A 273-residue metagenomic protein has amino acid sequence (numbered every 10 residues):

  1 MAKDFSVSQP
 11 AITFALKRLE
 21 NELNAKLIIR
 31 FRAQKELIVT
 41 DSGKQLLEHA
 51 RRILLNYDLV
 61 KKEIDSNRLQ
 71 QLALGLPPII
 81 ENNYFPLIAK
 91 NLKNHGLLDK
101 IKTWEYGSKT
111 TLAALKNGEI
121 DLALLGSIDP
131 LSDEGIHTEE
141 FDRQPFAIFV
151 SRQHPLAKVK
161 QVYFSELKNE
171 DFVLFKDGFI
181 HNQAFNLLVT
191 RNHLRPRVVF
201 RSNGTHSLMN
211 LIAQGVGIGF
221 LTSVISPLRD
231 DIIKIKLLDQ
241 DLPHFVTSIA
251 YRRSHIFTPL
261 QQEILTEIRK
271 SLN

Functional and structural regions predicted by a protein language model:
S8, A15, I88: Residues within the DNA-recognition helix of helix-turn-helix
E20-V39: A short LG(V/I)-centered, amphipathic sequence patch enriched for acidic residue(s) preceding the LG motif
E22-L23, L46-N67: Alpha-helical linker/hinge and terminal dimerization helices associated with HTH transcriptional regulators
L69-S132, R201-S202: Central regulatory/effector-binding core of bacterial HTH transcription factors
G107-I120, G126, I180-I235: Hydrophobic hinge/microswitch elements
D133-E139, Q144, H206-H255: Beta-alpha-beta core module
G135-F172: Flexible hinge/capping segments at coil-to-helix
A157, E170-N192, F257-L265: Secondary-structure junction motif
